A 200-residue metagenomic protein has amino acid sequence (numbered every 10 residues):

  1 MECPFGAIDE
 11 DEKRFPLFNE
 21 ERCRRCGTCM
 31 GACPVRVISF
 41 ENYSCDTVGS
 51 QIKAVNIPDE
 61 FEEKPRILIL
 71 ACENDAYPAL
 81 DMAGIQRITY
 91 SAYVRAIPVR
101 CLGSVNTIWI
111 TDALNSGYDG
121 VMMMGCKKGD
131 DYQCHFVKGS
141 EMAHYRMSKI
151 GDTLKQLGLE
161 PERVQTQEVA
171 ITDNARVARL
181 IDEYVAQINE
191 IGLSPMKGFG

Functional and structural regions predicted by a protein language model:
M1-F18, R24, T28-Q51: Iron-sulfur cluster-binding cysteine motifs and their immediate structural context in ferredoxin-like electron-transfer
C3, C23-C29, C33, C72 (+3 more regions): Disulfide-bonded cysteines in secreted/extracellular proteins and peptides
G27-F40, N56-E62, R66, K155-L159: Short Fe-S-cluster ligation motifs
Y43-D75: A short, flexible N-terminal coil/short beta segment enriched in small residues
Y77-D81: Short N-terminal binding/cap micro-motifs at the start of the first secondary-structure element
G84-A96: Short helix-loop-beta junction
I97-A175: Cofactor-cradling patches in redox/metallo enzymes
L159-F199: Peripheral docking tails and interdomain loops at the edges of cofactor- or intermediate-handling domains
